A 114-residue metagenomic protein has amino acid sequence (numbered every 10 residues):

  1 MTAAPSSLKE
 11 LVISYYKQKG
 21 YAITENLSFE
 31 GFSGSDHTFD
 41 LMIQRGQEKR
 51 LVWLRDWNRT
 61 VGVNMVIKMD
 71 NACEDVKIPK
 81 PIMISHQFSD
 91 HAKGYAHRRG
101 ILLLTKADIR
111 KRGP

Functional and structural regions predicted by a protein language model:
M1-P114: Mixed-charge (Asp/Glu-Lys/Arg
